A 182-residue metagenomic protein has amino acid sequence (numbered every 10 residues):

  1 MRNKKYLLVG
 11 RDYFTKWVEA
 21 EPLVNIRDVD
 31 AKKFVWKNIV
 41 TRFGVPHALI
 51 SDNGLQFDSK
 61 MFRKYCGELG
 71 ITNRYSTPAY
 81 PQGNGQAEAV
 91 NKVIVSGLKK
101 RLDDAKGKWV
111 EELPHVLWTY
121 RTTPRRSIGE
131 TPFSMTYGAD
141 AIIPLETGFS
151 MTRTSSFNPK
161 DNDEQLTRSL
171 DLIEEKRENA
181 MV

Functional and structural regions predicted by a protein language model:
M1-K176, V182: Integrase module of LTR retroelements
